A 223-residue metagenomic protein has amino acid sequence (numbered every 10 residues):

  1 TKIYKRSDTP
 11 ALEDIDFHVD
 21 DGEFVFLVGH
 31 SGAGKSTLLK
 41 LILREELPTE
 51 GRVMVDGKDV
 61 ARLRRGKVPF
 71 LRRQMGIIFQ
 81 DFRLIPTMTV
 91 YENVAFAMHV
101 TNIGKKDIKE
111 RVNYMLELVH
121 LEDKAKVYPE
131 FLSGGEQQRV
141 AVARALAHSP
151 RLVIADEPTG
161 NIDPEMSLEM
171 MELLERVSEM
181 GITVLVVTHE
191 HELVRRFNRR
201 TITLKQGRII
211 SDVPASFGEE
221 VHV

Functional and structural regions predicted by a protein language model:
K2-D14, R64: A short, flexible loop at the N-terminus of ABC-type nucleotide-binding domains that lies
L43: Helix-to-loop junction immediately C-terminal to a conserved catalytic motif
G51-D59: Conserved ABC transporter NBD signature motif
M88-F96: Short coil-to-helix segment of the ABC ATPase nucleotide-binding domain corresponding to the Q-loop/switch region
V127-L132, E136-Q138: Conserved ABC ATPase signature
A147-R151: A short, proline-enriched helix->beta-strand linker immediately N-terminal to the Walker B motif in ABC-type P-loop
V153-D156: Catalytic Walker B motif of ABC-type/P-loop ATPase nucleotide-binding domains
